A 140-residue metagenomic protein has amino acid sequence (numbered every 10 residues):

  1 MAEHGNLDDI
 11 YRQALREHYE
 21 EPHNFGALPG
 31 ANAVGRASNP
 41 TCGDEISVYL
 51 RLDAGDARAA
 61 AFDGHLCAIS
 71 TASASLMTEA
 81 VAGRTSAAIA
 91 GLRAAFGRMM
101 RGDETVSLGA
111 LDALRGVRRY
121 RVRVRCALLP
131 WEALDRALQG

Functional and structural regions predicted by a protein language model:
M1-N24, R84-G140: C-terminal binding/interaction regions
E21-A60, G64: Structured beta-strand/loop patches that form or line metal/cofactor-binding pockets in enzymes
C42, C67, C126: Functionally engaged cysteine thiol sites
D56, S75, A110-L114: A short small-residue
H65-A74: Short, thiol/selenol-centered motifs that function as redox-active sites or metal-ligating centers
I69, E79, E132-D135: Charged, amphipathic alpha-helical interaction segments
S73-A87: Alpha-helical support elements that line or immediately flank enzyme active sites and cofactor-binding pockets
